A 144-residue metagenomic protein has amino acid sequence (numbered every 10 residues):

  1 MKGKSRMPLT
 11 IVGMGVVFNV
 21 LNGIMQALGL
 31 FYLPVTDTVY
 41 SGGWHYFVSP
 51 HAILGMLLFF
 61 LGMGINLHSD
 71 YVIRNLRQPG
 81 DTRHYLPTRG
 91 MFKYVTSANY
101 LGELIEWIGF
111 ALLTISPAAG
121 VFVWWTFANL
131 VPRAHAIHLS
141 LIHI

Functional and structural regions predicted by a protein language model:
M1, V20-G29, F59-L76, F127-S140: Transmembrane alpha-helical segments that form the membrane-embedded catalytic/substrate-channel core of multi-pass
M1-P8, P79-G80: Membrane-interface helix-boundary motifs at transmembrane edges
S5-N19, F47-F59, S116-T126: Transmembrane alpha-helices of multi-pass eukaryotic membrane proteins
N19-V35, G102-F110: Hydrophobic alpha-helical transmembrane segments in multi-pass integral membrane proteins
Y40-G109: Membrane-interfacial catalytic/cofactor-binding modules of polytopic membrane enzymes
S69, P87, Y100, P117-G120 (+2 more regions): Alpha-helical interaction elements in eukaryotic regulators
K93, W107-T114, T126-R133: Short basic/hydrophobic patches in alpha-helices and adjacent helix-turn junctions that form amphipathic surface motifs
I142-I144: Conserved small/polar residues in nucleotide/adenosyl-binding loops
